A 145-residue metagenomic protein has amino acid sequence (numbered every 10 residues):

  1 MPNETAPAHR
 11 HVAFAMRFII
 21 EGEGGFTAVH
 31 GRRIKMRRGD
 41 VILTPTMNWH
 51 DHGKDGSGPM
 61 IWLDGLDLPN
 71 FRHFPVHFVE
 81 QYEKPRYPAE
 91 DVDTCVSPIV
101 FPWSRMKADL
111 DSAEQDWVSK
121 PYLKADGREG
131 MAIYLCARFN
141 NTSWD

Functional and structural regions predicted by a protein language model:
M1, V79-W144: A short, N-terminal "cap"/entry segment at the start of jelly-roll beta-barrel domains of the cupin/DSBH fold
E4-T5, L66: A short, internal acetyl-CoA/4′-phosphopantetheine-binding micro-motif in the GNAT/acyltransferase core
T5-N48, D145: A short beta-strand-loop-beta hairpin characteristic of the jelly-roll/cupin
M16-F18, L43, S57-H77: A short hydrophobic beta-strand segment most commonly corresponding to one strand of the jelly-roll/cupin
G22-G25, L43, L68-N70, R86-D91: Glycine-rich loops and low-complexity Gly/Arg-rich segments that provide flexible linkers or classic glycine-based
A28-G31, W49-H50, F74-P75, V92-P98: Short C-terminal domain-edge/linker segments immediately following a structured domain
N48, G58-I61, L135: Structural beta-strand/beta-sheet cores of well-ordered domains, especially the beta-sheet scaffolds that support
H52-K54: Asparagine-centered strand-capping/turn motif at beta-strand->loop junctions
